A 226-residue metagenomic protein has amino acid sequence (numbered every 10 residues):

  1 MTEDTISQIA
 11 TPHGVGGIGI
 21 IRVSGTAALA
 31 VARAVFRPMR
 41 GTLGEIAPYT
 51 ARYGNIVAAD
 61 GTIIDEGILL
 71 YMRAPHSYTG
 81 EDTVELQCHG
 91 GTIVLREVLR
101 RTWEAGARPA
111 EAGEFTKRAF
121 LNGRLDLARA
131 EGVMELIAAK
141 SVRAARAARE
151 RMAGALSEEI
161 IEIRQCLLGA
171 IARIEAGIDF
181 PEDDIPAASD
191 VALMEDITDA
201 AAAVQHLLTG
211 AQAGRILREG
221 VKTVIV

Functional and structural regions predicted by a protein language model:
M1-R146, E150, G154: A glycine-rich (often HGG/GG-containing) alpha/beta subdomain
T11, G19-T26, A34-M39, R173-V226: Conserved G1/Walker A P-loop phosphate-binding module
R124-A203, L207: Long, non-coiled-coil amphipathic alpha-helical linker/lever segments that couple catalytic cores to other domains
